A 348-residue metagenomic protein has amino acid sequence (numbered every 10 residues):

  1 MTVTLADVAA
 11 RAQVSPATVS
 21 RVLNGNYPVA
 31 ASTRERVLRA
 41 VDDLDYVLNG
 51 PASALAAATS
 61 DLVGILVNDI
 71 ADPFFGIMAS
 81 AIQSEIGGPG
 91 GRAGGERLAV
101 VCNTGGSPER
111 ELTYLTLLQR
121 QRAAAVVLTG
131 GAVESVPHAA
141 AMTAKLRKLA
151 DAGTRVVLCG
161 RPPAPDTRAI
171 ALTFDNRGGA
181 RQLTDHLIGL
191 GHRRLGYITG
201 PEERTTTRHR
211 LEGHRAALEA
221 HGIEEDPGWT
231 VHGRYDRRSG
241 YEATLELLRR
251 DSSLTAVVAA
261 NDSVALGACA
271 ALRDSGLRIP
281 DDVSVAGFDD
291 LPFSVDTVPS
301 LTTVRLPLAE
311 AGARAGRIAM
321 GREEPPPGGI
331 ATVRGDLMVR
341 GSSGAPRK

Functional and structural regions predicted by a protein language model:
M1-T59, P346-K348: N-terminal helix-turn-helix DNA-binding module of bacterial transcription factors
Y46-A125, D226: Amphipathic helical "hinge" segments at domain boundaries
P73-R92, T154, G179-L183, T205-E224 (+5 more regions): Short, solvent-exposed amphipathic alpha-helices that sit in or adjacent to ligand/effector-binding or catalytic
G106-S107, T129-Q182, L190, I223 (+2 more regions): Flexible loop/hinge segments that line or gate small-molecule binding clefts
A123-V133, R155, G196-I198, T230 (+2 more regions): Periplasmic-binding protein-like
P163, A171-Y197, R237-E246, L306-E324: Hydrophobic alpha-helical segments within soluble ligand-binding/sensing domains
R181-H221, G329-S343: An alpha-beta-alpha
L245-K348: Flexible loop/turn connectors
